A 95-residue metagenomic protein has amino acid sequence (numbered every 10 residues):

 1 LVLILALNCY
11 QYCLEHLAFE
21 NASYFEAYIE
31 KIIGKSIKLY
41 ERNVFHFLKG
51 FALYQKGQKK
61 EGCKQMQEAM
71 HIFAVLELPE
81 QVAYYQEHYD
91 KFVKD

Functional and structural regions predicted by a protein language model:
L1-L5, H16: Eukaryote-skewed repeat-based solenoidal scaffolds used as protein-protein interaction platforms, primarily
I4-Q11, E41-F51, Q55, Q81 (+1 more regions): "A position-specific structural signal for the A-helix of alpha-solenoid helical repeats
Q11-E15, A52, I72, F92: Residue-level signature for tetratricopeptide repeat
S23-G34, Q67-L78: Amphipathic alpha-helical segments of tetratricopeptide repeats
